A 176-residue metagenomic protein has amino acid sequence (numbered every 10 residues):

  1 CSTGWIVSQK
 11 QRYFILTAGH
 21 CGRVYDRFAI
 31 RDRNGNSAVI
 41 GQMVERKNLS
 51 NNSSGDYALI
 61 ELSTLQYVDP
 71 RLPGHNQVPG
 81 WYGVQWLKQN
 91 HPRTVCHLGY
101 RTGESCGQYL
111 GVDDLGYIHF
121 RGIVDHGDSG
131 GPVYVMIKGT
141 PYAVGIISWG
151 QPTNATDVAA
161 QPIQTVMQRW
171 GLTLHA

Functional and structural regions predicted by a protein language model:
C1-D113, V135: Serine endopeptidase catalytic core focused on the charge-relay Asp
I6-S8, P73-G74, Q161-A176: Short, low-complexity, Pro/Ser/Thr/Gly-rich segments in the mature regions of secreted, periplasmic
R12-A18, T140-I146, D157: Short, well-ordered strand-loop elements centered on a beta-strand within folded domains, enriched for acidic residues
T102, T140, Q151-T153: Residue-level marker for beta-strand->alpha-helix junctions and adjacent short loops that shape enzyme
I123-I147: Catalytic nucleophile loop of clan PA
S148-A160: Outer-membrane beta-barrel translocator/channel fold
